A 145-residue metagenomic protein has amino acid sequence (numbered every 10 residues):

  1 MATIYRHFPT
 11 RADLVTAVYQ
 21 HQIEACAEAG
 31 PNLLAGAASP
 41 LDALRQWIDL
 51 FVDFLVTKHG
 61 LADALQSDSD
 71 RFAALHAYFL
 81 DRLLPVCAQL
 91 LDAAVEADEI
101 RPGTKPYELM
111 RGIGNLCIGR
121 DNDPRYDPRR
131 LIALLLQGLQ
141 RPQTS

Functional and structural regions predicted by a protein language model:
M1-D13: Helix-turn-helix
F8, L65-D70, G119: Short helix-capping/turn signature of helix-turn-helix
A12-L14, G60, D70: A secondary-structure capping/hinge motif
A17, E28-T57, F72-L75: Hydrophobic alpha-helical connector segments
H21-E24, F54-T57, R71-E99, T104-Y126 (+1 more regions): Amphipathic alpha-helical packing segments from all-alpha helical-bundle domains
G60-Q66, E99, G103-T104, T144-S145: Short, hydrophobic secondary-structure boundary micro-motifs
